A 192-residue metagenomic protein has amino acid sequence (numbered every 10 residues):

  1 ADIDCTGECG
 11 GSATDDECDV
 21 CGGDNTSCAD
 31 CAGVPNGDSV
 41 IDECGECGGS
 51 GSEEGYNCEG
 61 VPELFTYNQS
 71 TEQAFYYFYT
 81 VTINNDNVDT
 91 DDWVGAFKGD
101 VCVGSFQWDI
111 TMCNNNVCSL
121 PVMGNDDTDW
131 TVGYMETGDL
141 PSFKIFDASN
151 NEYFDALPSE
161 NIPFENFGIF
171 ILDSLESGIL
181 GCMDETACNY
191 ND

Functional and structural regions predicted by a protein language model:
A1-D192: Primarily marks secretory-pathway-exposed extracellular/lumenal segments that are disulfide- and glycosylation-prone
